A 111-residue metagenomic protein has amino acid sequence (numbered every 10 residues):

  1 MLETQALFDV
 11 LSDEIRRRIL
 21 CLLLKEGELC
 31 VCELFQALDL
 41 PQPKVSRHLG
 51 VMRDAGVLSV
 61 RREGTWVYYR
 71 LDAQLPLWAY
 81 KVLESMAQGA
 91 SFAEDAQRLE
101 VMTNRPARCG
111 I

Functional and structural regions predicted by a protein language model:
L2-E3, Q74-I111: Amphipathic alpha-helical dimerization/coiled-coil segments that flank or bridge DNA-binding/regulatory modules
L2-P43, E63-L75: N-terminal helix-turn-helix DNA-binding core of bacterial DNA-binding proteins
S46: Conserved catalytic core of two-component sensor histidine kinases
L49-G50: Short, hydrophobic-biased segments on the C-terminal half of alpha helices that form "recognition helices"
G56: Glycine-centered, phosphate/nucleic-acid-interacting loop/turn motifs that mediate DNA/RNA or nucleotide
V60: Short beta-strand "wing" residues that participate in macromolecule-binding interfaces
